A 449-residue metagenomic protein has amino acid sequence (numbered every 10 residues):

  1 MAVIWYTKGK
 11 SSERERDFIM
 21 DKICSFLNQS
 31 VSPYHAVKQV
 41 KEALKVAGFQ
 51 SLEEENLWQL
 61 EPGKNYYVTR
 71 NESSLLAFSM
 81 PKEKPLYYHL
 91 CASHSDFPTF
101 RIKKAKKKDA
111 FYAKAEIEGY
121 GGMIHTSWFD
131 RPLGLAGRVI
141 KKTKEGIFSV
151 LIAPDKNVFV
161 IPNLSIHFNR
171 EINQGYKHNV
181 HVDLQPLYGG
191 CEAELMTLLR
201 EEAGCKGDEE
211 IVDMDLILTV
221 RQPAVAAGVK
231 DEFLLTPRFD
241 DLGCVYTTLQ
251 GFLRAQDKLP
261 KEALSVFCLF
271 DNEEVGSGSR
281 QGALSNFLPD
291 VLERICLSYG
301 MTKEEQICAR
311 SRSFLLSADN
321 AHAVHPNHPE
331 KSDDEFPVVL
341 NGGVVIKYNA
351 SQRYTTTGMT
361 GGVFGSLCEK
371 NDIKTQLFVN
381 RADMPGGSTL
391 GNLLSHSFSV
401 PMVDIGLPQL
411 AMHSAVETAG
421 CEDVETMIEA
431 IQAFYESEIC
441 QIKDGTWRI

Functional and structural regions predicted by a protein language model:
M1-I449: N-terminal hydrophobic/helix-forming segments and targeting peptides
